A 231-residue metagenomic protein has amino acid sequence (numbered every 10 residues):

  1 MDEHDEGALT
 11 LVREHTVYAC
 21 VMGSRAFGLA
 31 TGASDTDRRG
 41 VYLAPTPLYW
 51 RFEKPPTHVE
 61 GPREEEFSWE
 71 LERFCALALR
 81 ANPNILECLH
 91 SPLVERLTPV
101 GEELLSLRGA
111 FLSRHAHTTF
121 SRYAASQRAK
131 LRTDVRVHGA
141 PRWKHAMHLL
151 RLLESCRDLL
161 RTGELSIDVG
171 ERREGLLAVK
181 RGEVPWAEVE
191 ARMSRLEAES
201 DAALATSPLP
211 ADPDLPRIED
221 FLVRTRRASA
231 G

Functional and structural regions predicted by a protein language model:
M1, D5, P45, E70 (+2 more regions): General structural signal for secondary-structure boundaries
D2-P99: An N-terminal structural lobe/cap that precedes and organizes the functional/catalytic core across diverse proteins
T57-H58, L77, R128-L131, S229: Amphipathic alpha-helical interaction segments
R96-E219: Conserved nucleotidyltransferase catalytic core and NTase-mimicking acidic/glycine-rich helix/loop elements in nucleic
L222-G231: A cross-kingdom marker for long, charged
